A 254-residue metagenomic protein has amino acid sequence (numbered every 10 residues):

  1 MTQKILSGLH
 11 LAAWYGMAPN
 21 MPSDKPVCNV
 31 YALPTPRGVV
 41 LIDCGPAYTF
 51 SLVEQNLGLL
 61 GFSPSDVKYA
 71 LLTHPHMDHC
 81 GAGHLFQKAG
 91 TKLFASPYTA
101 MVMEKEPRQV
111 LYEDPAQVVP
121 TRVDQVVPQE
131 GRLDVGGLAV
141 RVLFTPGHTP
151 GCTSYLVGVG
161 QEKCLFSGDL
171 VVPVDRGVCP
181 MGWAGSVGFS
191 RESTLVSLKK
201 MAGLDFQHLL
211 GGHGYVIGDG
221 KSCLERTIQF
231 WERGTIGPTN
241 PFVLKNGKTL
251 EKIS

Functional and structural regions predicted by a protein language model:
T2-L60, S154-G168: Conserved beta-strand hairpin/beta-sheet module of binuclear metal-dependent hydrolase folds, prominently
G16-P22, Y69-L72, V142-P146, G185-F189: Short, flexible loop segments at the rims of nucleotide/cofactor-binding pockets, characterized by
M21-S23, A116-Q117, R122-D124, F144-H148: Short Gly/Pro-enriched turn/cap motifs at secondary-structure boundaries
V40-I42, L71, L93, C164-F166 (+1 more regions): Residue-level marker for buried hydrophobic side chains located in beta-strands that build the well-ordered beta-sheet
A47-Y48, R132-D134, A139-F242: Metallo-beta-lactamase
Y48-S51, G58-R132, Q229-I236, F242: Active-site HxH/HxHxD metal-binding segment of metal-dependent hydrolases
G237-S254: C-terminal regulatory/interaction regions
